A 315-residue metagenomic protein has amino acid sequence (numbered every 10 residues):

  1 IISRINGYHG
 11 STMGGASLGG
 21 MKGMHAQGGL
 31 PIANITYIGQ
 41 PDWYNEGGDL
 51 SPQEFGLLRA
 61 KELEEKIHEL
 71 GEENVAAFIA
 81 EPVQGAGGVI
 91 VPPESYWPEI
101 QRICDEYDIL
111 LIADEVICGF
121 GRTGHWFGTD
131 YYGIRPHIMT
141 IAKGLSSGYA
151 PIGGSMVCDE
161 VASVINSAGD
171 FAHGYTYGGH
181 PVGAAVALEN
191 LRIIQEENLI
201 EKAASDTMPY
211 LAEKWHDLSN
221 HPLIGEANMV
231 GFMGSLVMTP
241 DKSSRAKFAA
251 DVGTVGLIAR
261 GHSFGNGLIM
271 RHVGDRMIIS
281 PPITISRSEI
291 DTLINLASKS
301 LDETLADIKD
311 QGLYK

Functional and structural regions predicted by a protein language model:
I2-K315: Conserved N-terminal phosphate-binding loop of PLP-dependent enzymes in the Aspartate aminotransferase
